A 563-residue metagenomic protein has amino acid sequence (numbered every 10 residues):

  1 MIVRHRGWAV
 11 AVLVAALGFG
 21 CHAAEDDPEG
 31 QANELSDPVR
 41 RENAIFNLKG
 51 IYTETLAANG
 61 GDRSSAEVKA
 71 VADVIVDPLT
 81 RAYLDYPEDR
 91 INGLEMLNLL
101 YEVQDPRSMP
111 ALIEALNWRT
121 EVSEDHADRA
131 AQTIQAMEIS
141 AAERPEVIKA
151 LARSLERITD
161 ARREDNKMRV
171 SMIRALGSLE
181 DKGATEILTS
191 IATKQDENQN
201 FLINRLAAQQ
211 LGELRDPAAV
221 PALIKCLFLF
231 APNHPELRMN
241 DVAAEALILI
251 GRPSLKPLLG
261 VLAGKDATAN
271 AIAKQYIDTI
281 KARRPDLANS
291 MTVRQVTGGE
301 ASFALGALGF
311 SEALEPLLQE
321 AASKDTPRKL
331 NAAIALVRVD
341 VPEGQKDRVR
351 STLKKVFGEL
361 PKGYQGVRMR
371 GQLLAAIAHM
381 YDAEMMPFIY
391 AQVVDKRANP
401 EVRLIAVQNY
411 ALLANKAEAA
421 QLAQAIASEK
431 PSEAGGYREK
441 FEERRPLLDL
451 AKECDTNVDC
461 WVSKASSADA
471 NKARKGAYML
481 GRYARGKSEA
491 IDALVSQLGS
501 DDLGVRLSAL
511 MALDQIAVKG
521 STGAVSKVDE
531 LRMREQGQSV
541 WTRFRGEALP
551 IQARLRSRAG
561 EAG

Functional and structural regions predicted by a protein language model:
M1-A9: Bacterial N-terminal signal peptides that target proteins for export
V10-G18: Bacterial N-terminal signal peptides
C21-A24, D37, R545: Extended amphipathic alpha-helical repeat scaffolds
H22-A32, L56-L84, D105-W118, S140-I158 (+11 more regions): Amphipathic alpha-helical scaffolding segments comprising HEAT/armadillo-like alpha-solenoid repeats
P28-P38, E42: Immediate post-signal-peptide N-terminus of mature secreted/exported proteins
E42-K69, D85, R90-D105, E114 (+16 more regions): Structural detector for internal amphipathic alpha-helices that build alpha-solenoid repeat scaffolds
K324, A398, A468, S500-D501: Acidic di-acidic motifs
